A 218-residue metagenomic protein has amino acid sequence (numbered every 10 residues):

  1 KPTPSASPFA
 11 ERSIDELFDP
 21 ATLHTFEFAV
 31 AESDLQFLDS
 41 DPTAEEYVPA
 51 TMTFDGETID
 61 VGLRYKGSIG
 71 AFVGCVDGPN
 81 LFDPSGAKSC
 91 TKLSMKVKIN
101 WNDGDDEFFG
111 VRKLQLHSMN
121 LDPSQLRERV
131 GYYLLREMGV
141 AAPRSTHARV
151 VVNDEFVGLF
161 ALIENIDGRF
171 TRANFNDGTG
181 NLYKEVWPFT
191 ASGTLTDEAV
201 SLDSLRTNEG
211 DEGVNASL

Functional and structural regions predicted by a protein language model:
K1-L218: Phosphate/dinucleotide-binding and metal-coordinating scaffold of catalytic cores in nucleotide-dependent enzymes
